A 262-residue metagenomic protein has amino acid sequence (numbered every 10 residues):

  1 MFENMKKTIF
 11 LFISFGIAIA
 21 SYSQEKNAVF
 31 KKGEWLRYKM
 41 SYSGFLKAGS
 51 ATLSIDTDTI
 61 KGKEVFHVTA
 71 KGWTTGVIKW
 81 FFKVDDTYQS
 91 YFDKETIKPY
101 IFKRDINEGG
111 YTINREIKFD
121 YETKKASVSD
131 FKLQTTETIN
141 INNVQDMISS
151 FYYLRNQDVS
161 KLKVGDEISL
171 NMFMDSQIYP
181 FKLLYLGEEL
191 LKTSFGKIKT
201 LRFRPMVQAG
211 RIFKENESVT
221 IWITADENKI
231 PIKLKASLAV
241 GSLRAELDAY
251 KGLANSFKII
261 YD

Functional and structural regions predicted by a protein language model:
M1, I17-A18: N-terminal leader/targeting segments
M1-T8: Positively charged n-region of N-terminal signal peptides that target proteins for export
T8-I17: Sec-dependent N-terminal signal peptides
I19-S23: Sec/Tat signal peptide C-region and signal peptidase I cleavage site
Q24-Y121, S160-D262: Acidic, serine/threonine-rich low-complexity disordered tracts
I113-Q157: Hydrophobic, well-structured mid-protein blocks that either form specific transmembrane helices
